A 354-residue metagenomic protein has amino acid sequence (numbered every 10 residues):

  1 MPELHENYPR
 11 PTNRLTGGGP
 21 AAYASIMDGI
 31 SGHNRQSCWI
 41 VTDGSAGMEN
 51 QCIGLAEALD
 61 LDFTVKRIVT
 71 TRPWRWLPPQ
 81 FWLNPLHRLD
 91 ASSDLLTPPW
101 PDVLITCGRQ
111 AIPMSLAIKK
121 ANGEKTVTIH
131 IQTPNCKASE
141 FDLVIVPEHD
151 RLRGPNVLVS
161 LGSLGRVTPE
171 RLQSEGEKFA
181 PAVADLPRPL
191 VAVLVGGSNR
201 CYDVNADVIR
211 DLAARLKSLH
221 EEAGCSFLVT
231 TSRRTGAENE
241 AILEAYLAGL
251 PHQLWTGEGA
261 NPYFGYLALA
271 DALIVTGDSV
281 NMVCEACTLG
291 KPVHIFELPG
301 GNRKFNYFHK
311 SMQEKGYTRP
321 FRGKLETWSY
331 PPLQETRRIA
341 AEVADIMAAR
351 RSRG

Functional and structural regions predicted by a protein language model:
I40-V41, S45-V159, G165: Active-site and donor-binding regions of nucleotide-sugar-utilizing enzymes
D43-S45, Y263-F305: A donor-sugar binding/catalytic signature common to diverse glycosyltransferases and related nucleotide-sugar
V65-R67, I145-V146, F227-R233, H294-E297: Short internal beta-strands
A138-N205, F321-L333, R337: A nucleotide-sugar donor-handling region in carbohydrate enzymes
S198-T230: Conserved catalytic-core segment of nucleotide-activated headgroup transferases in glycan assembly
G224-G259: Catalytic donor nucleotide-activated moiety binding site of glycosyltransferases and closely related
K310-G354: Leloir-type glycosyltransferase catalytic cores
